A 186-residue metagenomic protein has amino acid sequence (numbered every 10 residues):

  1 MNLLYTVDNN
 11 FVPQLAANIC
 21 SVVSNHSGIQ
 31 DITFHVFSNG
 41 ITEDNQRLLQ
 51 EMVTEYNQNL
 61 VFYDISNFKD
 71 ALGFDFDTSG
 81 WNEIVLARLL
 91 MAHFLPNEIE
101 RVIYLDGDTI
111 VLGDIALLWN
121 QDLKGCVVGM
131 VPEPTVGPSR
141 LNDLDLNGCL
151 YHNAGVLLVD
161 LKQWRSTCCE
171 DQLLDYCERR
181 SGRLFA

Functional and structural regions predicted by a protein language model:
V12-S27: Histidine-anchored nucleotide/phosphate-binding helix
C20, Q46-Q50, N97, L112-L123 (+1 more regions): Short alpha-helix within the catalytic core of nucleotide-sugar-dependent glycosyltransferases
H26-H35, L60: Short loop->beta transition adjacent to catalytic acidic/histidine clusters or analogous donor-positioning motifs
I32-G40, M130-V131: Short internal beta-strands
N45-F94: Active-site-proximal specificity loops/subdomain of glycosyltransferases
V102: Short aromatic/hydrophobic "clamp" motif used to bind/position activated sugar donors
T109-N142: Conserved donor-nucleotide/metal-binding helix-loop-beta segment in metal-dependent transferases, i.e., the alpha-helix
G129-V136, C149-A186: Catalytic core and acceptor-binding pocket of nucleotide-sugar-dependent glycosyltransferases
